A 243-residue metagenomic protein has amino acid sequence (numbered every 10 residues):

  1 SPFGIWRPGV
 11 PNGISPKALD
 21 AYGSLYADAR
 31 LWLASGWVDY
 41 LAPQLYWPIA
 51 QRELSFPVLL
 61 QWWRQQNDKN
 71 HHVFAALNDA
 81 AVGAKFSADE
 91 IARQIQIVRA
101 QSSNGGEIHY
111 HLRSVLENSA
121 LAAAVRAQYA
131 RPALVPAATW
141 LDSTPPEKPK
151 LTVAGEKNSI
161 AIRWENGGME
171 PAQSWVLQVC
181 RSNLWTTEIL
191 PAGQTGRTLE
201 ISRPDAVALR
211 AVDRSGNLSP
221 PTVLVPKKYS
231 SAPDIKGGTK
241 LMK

Functional and structural regions predicted by a protein language model:
S1-Y22, H71-A80: Aromatic-lined carbohydrate-recognition surfaces of secreted/lumenal glycan-active proteins
P2, A42-L45, L77-D79, H111-L112 (+4 more regions): Active-site proximal loops enriched in glycine and acidic residues that flank catalytic Cys/His/Asp and coordinate
Y26-R30, A34-Q51, K69-W140: Substrate-binding cleft of secreted/luminal carbohydrate-active enzymes
R52-L59: Active-site-adjacent beta->alpha loops and helix N-cap segments on the catalytic face of soluble alpha/beta enzymes
A124-E170, G216-K243: Pro/Thr/Ser/Gly-rich low-complexity, intrinsically disordered linker/stalk tracts
G167-S182: Solvent-exposed loop/turn segments flanking beta-strands in beta-repeat/beta-sandwich domains
T187-Q194: Short beta-strand segments within Ig-like beta-sandwich modules, predominantly Fibronectin type-III
L199-L218: Beta-strand-rich modules
